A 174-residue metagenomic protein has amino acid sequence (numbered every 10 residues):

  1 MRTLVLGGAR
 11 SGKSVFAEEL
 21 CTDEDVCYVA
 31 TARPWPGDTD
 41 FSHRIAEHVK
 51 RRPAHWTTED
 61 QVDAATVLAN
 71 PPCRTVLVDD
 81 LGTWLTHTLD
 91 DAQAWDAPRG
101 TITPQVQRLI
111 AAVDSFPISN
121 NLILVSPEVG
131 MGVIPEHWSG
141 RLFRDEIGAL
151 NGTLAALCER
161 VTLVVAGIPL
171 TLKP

Functional and structural regions predicted by a protein language model:
R2-P71: Conserved P-loop
L4, T75-L77, I123-V125: Structural motif
R10, R33, G82, V129-G130 (+1 more regions): Short, glycine/serine-rich, charged loops/turns that create anion-binding and catalytic segments at active sites
A17, H48, L77, P127 (+1 more regions): Residue-level signal for inorganic ion chemistry
V26, V76, V161-L163: Short, well-ordered beta-strand core segments
T31, V78-D80, S126: Short, conserved active-site loops that position catalytic residues or coordinate cofactors/metal ions across diverse
H55-P104: Helix-adjacent hinge/juxtasegments
H87-P174: Replace "adjacent to P-loop NTPase cores in ATP/GTP-dependent enzymes" with "adjacent to NTP-binding cores
